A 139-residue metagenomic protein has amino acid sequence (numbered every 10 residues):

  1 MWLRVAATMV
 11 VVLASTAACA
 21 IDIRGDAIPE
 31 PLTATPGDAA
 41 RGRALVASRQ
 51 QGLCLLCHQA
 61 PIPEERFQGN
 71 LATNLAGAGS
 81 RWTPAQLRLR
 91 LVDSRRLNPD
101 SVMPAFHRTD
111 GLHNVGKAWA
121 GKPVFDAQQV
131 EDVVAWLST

Functional and structural regions predicted by a protein language model:
M1-M9: Bacterial N-terminal signal peptides that target proteins for export
S15-A17: N-terminal signal peptide c-region/cleavage motif recognized by signal peptidases
I21-R49, I62: Electrostatic cytochrome c docking/interface patches
L32, P36, L55, Q59-D93 (+1 more regions): Gly/Gly-Pro-rich "capping" loops immediately C-terminal to redox-active cysteine motifs in periplasmic/lumenal
A40-A44, A85, L89, E131 (+1 more regions): Solvent-exposed, polar/charged alpha-helical surfaces in well-ordered, non-transmembrane soluble domains, broadly
A47, S80, V92-R96, A135-T139: Sec-exported extracytoplasmic/periplasmic mature domains
R49-L53, P61, Q129: Short pre-active-site segment immediately N-terminal to redox-active cysteine/selenocysteine motifs in thiol-based
R108-T139: C-terminal capping alpha-helices of c-type cytochrome domains
